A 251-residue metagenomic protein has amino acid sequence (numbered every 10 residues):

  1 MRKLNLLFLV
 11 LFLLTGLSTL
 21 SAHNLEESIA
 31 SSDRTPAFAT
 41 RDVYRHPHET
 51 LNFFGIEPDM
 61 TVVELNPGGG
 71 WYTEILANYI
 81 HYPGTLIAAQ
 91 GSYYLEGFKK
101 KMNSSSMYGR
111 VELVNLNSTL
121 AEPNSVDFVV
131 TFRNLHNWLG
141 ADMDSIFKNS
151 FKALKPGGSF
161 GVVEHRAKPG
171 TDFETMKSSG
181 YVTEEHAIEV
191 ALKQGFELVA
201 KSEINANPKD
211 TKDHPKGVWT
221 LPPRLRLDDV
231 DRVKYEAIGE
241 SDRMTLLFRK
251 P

Functional and structural regions predicted by a protein language model:
L25-F53, E57: Class I SAM-dependent methyltransferase Rossmann-like catalytic core, especially the SAM/SAH-binding loop
D59-G68: Conserved class I S-adenosyl-L-methionine
I80-H81, W138-G140, L154-P156: Helix-to-beta-strand junctions that scaffold the AdoMet/dcAdoMet cofactor pocket in Class I SAM-dependent enzymes
L120-V129: A short acidic, Gly/Pro-enriched loop at the edge of an enzyme's catalytic core that lines a small-molecule cofactor
D144-P156: A short glycine-rich, Lys/Arg-flanked "PGG" loop and its adjoining helix->strand segment in the class I
G157-H165: Conserved beta-strand signature within the Rossmann-like core of class I S-adenosyl-L-methionine
F173-V199: Conserved Class I S-adenosyl-L-methionine
E240-P251: C-terminal lobe and adjacent flexible extensions of AdoMet/dcAdoMet transferase-like proteins
